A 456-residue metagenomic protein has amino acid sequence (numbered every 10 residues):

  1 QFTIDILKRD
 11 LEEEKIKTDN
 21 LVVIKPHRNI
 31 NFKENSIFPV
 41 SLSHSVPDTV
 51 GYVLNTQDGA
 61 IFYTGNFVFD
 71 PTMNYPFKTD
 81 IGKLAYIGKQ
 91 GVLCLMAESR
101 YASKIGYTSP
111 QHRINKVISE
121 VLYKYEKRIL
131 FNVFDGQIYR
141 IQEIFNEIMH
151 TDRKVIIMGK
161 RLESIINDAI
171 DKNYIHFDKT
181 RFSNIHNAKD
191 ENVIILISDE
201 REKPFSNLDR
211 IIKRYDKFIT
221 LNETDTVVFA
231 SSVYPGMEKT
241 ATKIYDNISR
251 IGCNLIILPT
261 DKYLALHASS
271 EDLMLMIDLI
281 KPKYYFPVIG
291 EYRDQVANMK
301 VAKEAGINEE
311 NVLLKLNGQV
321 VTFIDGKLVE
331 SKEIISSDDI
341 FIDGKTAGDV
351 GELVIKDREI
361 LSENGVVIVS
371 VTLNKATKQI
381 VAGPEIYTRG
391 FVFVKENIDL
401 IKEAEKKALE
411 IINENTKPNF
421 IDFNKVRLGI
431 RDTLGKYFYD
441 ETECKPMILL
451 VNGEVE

Functional and structural regions predicted by a protein language model:
Q1-N187, S206-T220, K239-T242: His/Asp/Glu-rich metal-coordinating catalytic cores of metallo-dependent phosphodiesterases/hydrolases acting on
N146, H150, D168-E456: C-terminal regulatory/interaction regions
